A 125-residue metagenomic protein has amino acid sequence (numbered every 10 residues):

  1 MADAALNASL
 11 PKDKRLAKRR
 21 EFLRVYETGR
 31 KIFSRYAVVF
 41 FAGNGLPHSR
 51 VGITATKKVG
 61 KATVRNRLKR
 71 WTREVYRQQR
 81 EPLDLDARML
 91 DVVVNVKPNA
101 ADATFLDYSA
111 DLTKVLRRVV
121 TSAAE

Functional and structural regions predicted by a protein language model:
M1-E125: Positively charged, solvent-exposed patches that mediate nucleic-acid binding
